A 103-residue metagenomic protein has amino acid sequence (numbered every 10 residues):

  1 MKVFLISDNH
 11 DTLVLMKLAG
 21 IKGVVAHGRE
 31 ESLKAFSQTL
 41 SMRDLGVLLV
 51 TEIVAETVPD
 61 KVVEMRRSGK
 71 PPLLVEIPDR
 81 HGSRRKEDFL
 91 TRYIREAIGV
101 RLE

Functional and structural regions predicted by a protein language model:
M1-L33: N-terminal first-folded block
N9-H10, G28-R29, I53-V54, D79-H81: Short, ordered loop/turn segments at secondary-structure junctions
D11, I53, T57, R85 (+1 more regions): Charged, alpha-helix-enriched surfaces in structured cytosolic catalytic cores of large nucleotide-utilizing machines
T12-V14, Q38-M42, M65-R67: Non-catalytic interaction/Regulatory regions outside core domains
L15, L33-Q38, R84-E87: Short, charged, surface-exposed secondary-structure boundary motifs
R29-L40, L45, L49-V50: BRCT (BRCA1 C-terminal) domain core and associated BRCT-interaction motifs
D44-E76, R80: Mid-chain, well-packed structural core segment of small domains
M65-E103: C-terminal structural segments of small proteins and small subunits
